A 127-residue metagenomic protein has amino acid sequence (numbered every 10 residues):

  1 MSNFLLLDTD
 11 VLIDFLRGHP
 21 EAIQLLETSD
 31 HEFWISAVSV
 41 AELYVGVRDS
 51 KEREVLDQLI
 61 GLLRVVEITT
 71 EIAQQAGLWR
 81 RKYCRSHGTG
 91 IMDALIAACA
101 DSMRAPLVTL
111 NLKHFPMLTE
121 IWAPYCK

Functional and structural regions predicted by a protein language model:
M1-I35, V45-G61: Short, well-structured N-terminal submotif of metal-dependent ribonuclease cores
S2, H19, A97-K127: Acidic, PIN/NYN-like endoribonuclease modules and their adjacent C-terminal/linker elements
N3, R64-L110: Active-site neighborhoods of divalent-metal-dependent phosphate/nucleic-acid chemistry enzymes
D8-T9, L43, A76, A100: Generic structural signal for small/hydrophobic residues in well-ordered secondary structure, especially within
V11-L12, S39, I72, L95-I96 (+1 more regions): Alpha-helix capping/helix-boundary segments
P20-E21, H31, V65, R81 (+2 more regions): Generic structural signal for secondary-structure transition and capping sites
A22, V40, R53-L56, A73 (+1 more regions): A general structural signal for well-ordered alpha-helical segments in protein cores
V38-S39, R80: Short, histidine-centered active-site or binding-site loop motifs used for metal coordination, general acid-base
